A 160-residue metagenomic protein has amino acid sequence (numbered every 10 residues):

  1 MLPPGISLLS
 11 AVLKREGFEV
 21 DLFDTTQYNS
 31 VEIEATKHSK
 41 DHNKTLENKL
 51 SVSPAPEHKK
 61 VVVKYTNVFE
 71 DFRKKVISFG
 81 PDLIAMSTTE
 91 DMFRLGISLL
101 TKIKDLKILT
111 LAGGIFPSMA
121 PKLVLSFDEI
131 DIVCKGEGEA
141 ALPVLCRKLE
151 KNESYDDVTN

Functional and structural regions predicted by a protein language model:
L2-G5, L9-V12, D21-N29, V61-N160: Glycine-rich beta-alpha loop elements in corrinoid/cobalamin-binding modules across cobalamin-dependent enzymes
R15: Aromatic-lined ligand-binding clefts that engage carbohydrates, nucleic acids, or primary amines
F18: Conserved catalytic-core helix/loop/strand module for nucleotide-ribose chemistry
S30-I77: Glycine-rich, highly charged phosphate/nucleotide-binding loops
